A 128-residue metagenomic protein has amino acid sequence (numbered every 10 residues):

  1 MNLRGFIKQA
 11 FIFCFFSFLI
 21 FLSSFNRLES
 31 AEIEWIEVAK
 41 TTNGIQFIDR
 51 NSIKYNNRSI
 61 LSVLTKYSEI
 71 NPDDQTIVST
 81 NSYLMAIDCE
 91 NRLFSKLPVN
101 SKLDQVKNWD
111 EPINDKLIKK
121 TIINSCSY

Functional and structural regions predicted by a protein language model:
M1, F21, N108-W109: Short intrinsically disordered, low-complexity coil segments enriched in acidic
M1-K8: N-terminal secretory signal peptides that target proteins for export/translocation
A10-S23: Bacterial N-terminal signal peptides
F25-Y128: N-terminal secretory-pathway/extracellular module detecting exported/lumenal segments and adjacent signal-anchor/first
